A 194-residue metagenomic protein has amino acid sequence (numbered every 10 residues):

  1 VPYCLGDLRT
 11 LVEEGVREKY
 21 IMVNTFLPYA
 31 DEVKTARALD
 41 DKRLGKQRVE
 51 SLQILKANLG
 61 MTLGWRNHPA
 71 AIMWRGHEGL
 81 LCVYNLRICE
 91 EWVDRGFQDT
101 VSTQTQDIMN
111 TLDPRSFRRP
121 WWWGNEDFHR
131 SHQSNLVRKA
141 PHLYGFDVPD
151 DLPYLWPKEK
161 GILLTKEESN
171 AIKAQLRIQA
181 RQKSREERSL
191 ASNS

Functional and structural regions predicted by a protein language model:
P2-D7, E13-A191: Expand to "…catalyze enediolate/carbanion chemistry for C-C bond making/breaking, isomerization, decarboxylation
